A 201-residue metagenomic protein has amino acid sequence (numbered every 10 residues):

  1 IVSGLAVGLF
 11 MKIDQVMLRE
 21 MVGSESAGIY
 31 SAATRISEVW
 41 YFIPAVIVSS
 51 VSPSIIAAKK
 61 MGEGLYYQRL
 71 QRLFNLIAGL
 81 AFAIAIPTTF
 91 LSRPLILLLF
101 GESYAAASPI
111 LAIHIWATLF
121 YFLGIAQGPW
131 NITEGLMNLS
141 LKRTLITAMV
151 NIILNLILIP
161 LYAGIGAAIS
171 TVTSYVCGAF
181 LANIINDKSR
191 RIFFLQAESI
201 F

Functional and structural regions predicted by a protein language model:
I1-P53, A117, Y121-I125: Transmembrane helical elements of multi-pass membrane transporters/channels
G8, R35-E38, A85, T118 (+3 more regions): Residue-level recognition of pore/gate-forming positions within transmembrane alpha-helices of multi-pass
M21-S24, T133-E134, L161: Helix-loop interface residues and adjacent transmembrane-helix termini in multi-pass membrane transporters, primarily
S24-E25, G64, T89-L119: Interfacial segments at transmembrane-helix termini and the short loops linking adjacent helices
S37-E63, Y67, W130-T133: Helix-loop junctions and terminal segments of transmembrane helices in multi-pass membrane transport/translocation
E63-G79, A83-L91, S108-L111: Interfacial transmembrane-helix starts/ends
I115-L145, N186: Membrane-interface junctions at transmembrane-helix termini in multi-pass inner-membrane proteins
G135-N138, L145-F180, D187-K188, I192: Membrane-interface helix-loop junctions in multi-pass transport and translocation proteins
